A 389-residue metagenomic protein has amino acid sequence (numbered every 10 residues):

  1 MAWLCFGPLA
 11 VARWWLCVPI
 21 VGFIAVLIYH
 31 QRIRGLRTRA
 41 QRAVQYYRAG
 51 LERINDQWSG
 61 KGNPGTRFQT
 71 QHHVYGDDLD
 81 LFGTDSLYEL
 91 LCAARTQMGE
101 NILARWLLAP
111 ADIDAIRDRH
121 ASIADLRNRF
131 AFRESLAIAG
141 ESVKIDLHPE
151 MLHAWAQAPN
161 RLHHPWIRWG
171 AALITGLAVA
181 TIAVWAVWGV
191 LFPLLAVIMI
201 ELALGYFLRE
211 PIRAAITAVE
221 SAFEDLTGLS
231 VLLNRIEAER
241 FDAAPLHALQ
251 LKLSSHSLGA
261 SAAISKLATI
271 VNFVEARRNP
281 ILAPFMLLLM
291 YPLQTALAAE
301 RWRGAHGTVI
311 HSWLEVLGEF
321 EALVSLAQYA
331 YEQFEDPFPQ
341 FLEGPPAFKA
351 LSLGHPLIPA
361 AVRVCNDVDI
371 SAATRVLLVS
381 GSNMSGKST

Functional and structural regions predicted by a protein language model:
M1-S385, T389: Alpha-helical coupling/stalk and coiled-coil linker elements that connect catalytic or binding modules and transmit
